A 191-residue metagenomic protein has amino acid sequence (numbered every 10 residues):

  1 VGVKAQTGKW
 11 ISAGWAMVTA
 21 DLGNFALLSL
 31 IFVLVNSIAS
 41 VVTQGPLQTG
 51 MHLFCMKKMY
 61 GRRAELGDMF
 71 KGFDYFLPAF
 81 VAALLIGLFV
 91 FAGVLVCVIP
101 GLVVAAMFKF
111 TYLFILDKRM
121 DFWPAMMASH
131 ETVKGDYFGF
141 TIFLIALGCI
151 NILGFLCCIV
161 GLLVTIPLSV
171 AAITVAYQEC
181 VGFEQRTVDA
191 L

Functional and structural regions predicted by a protein language model:
G2, V33-R63, G67, G87-M127 (+1 more regions): Selective recognition of hydrophobic, aromatic-rich stretches within alpha-helical transmembrane segments of polytopic
K4-A20, E65-F76, W123-G135: A short amphipathic helical element positioned immediately N-terminal to and/or at the very start of a transmembrane
W15-V18, L22, L34, F73 (+3 more regions): Sec/Tat-exported extracytoplasmic proteins
A16-L30, L77-F80, K134-I142: Membrane-interface helix starts
S29-L30, A83-L84, L144-I145, P167: Residue-level recognition of transmembrane alpha-helices in multi-pass small-molecule transporters/permeases
K71-V90, V94: Alpha-helical membrane-spanning segments of integral membrane proteins, especially the hydrophobic core of TM bundles
F114, E131-G135, A146: Short basic/hydrophobic patches in alpha-helices and adjacent helix-turn junctions that form amphipathic surface motifs
V133-G139, R186, A190-L191: Cytosolic juxtamembrane regulatory segments of multi-pass membrane proteins
